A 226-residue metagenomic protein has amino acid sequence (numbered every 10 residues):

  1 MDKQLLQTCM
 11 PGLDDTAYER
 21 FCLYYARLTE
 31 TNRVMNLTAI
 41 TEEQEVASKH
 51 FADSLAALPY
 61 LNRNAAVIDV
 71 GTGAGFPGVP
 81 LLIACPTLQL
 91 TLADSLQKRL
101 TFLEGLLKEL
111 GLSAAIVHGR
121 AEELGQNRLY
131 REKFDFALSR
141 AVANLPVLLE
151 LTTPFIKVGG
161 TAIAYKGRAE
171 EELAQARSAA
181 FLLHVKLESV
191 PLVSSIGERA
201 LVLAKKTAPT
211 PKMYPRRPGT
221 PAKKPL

Functional and structural regions predicted by a protein language model:
M1-N64, I68, K98-T101, G105-A114: Class I SAM-dependent transferase core
G71: Conserved glycine-centered beta->alpha loop in an early N-terminal alpha/beta scaffold
A74-T87: Conserved SAM-binding loop of SAM-dependent methyltransferases across substrates and taxa, primarily the Class I
L88-T91, S95-L226: S-adenosylmethionine
